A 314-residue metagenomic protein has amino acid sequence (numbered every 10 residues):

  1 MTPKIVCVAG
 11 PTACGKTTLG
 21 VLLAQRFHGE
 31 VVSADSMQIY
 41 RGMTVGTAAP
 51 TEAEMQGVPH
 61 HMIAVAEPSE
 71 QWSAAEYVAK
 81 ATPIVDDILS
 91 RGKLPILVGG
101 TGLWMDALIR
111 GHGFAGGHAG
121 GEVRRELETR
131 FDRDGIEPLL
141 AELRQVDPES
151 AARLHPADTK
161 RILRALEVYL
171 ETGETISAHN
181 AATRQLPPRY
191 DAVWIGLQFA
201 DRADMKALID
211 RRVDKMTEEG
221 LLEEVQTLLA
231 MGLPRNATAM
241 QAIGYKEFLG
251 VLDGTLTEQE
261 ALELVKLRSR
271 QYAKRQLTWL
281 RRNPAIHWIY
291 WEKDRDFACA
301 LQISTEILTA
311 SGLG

Functional and structural regions predicted by a protein language model:
M1-G314: Phosphate/pyrophosphate-binding catalytic cores of soluble transferases and nucleic-acid-acting enzymes
